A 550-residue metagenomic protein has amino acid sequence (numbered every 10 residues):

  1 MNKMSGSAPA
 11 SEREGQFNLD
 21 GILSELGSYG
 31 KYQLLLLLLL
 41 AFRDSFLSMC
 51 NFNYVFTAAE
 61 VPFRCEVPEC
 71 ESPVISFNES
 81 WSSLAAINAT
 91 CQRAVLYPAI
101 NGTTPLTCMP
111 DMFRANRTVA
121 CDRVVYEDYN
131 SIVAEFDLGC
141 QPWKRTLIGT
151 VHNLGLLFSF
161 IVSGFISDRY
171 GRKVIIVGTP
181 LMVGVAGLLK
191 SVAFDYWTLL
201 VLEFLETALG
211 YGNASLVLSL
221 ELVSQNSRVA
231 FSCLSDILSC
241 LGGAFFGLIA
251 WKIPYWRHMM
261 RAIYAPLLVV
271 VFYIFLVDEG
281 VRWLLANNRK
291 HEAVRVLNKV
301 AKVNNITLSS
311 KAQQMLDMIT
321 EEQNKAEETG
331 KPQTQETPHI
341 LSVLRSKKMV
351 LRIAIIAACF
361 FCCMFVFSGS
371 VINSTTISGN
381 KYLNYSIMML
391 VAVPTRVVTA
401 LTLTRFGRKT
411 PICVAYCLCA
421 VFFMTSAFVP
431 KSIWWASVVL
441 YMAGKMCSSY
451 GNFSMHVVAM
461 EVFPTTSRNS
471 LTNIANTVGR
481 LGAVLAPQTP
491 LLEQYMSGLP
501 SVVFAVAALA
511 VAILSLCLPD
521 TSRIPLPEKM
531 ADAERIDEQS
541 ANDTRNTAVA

Functional and structural regions predicted by a protein language model:
S7-L34, N88-K144, V303-I377, Q539-A550: Flexible cytoplasmic loops linking transmembrane helices in multi-pass membrane transporters
R43-N51, V151-F160, L209-S215, V223-V277 (+4 more regions): Glycine-rich segments within core transmembrane alpha-helices of 12-TM secondary carriers
S48, F52, E203, D236 (+2 more regions): C-terminal transmembrane bundle
V61-N116, K252-E328, A505-D543: Central mid-sequence intracellular linker of multi-pass
D128, E135-L138, W197-Y211, A265-L268 (+1 more regions): Hydrophobic core of transmembrane alpha-helices in multi-pass small-molecule transporters, especially MFS/SLC-type
G171, V192-D195, I253, V429-P430: Helix-breaking motifs and short loop linkers at transmembrane-helix boundaries and internal kinks in secondary membrane
V174-L189, P411-T425: Structural signature of the two symmetry-related core transmembrane helices
L189-K190, E206, I274, T425-S426 (+1 more regions): MFS-fold secondary transporters
